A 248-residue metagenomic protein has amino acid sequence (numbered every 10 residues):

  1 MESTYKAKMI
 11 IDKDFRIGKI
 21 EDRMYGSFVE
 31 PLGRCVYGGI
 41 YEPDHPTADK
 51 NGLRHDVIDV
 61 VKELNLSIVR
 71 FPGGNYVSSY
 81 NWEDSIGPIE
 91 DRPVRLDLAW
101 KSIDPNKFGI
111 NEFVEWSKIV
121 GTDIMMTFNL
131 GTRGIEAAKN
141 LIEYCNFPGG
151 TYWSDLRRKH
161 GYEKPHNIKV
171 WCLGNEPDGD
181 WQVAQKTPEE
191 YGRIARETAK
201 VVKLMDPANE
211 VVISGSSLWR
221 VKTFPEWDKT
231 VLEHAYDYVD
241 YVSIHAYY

Functional and structural regions predicted by a protein language model:
M1-P225, L232-Y241: Non-catalytic accessory regions flanking glycosidase/transglycosidase catalytic cores in CAZymes
Y248: Active-site His/acidic residue clusters
